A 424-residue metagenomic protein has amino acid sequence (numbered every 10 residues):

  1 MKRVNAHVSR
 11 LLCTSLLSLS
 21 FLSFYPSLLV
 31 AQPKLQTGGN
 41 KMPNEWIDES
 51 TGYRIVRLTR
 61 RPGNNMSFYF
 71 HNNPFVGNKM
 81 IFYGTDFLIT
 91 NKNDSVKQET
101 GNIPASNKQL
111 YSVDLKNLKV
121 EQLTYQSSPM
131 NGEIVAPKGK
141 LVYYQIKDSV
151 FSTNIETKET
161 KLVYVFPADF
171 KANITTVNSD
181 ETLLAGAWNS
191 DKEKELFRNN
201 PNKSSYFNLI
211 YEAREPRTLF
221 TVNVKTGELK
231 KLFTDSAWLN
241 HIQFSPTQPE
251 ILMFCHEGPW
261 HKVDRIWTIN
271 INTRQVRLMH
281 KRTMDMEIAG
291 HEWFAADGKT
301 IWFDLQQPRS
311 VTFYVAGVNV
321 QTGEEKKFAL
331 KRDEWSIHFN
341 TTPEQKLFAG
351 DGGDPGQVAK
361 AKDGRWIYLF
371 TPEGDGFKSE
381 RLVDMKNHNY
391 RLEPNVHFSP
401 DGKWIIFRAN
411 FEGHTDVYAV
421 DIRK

Functional and structural regions predicted by a protein language model:
Q32-V56, E212-R217: Blade/loop signatures of beta-propeller domains
K34-G38, T85-A105, G186-R214, C255-V263 (+3 more regions): Short, conserved, GDST-rich strand-edge loop motifs in beta-rich repeat architectures
W46-M66, S379-V383: A short helix->beta-strand "capping" segment at the edge of beta-propeller domains
N64, Y69-H71, I89-V150: Blade-loop segments of beta-propeller domains
M80-F82, L141-V142, L183-L184, I251-L252 (+3 more regions): Hydrophobic beta-strand positions that form the internal "hydrophobic ladder" of WD40/Gbeta-like beta-propeller blades
Y125-R217, K231-T234: Asp-box/WD-like beta-propeller blade repeats and closely related beta-sheet repeat scaffolds
D304, P308-A316, A329-K378: Loop/turn-rich, solvent-exposed surfaces of beta-rich toroidal or solenoidal domains
K327-N340, G376-P400: Conserved blade-ending motifs and adjacent loop-strand segments that build the rim/top face of beta-propeller domains
